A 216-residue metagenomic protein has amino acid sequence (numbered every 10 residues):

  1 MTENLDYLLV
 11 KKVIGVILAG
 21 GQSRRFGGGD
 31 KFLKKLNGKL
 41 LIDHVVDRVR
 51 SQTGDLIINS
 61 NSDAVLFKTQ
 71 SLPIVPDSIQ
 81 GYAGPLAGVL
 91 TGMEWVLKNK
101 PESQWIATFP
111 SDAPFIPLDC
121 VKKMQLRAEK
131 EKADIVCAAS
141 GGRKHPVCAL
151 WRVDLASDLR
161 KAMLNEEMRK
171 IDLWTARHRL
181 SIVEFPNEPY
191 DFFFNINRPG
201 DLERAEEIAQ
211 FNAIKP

Functional and structural regions predicted by a protein language model:
M1-L5: Intrinsic disorder/low-complexity segments
D6-M168, A176-F192, P199-G200, E206-I214: Nucleotide and nucleotide-moiety/phosphate-recognizing core
